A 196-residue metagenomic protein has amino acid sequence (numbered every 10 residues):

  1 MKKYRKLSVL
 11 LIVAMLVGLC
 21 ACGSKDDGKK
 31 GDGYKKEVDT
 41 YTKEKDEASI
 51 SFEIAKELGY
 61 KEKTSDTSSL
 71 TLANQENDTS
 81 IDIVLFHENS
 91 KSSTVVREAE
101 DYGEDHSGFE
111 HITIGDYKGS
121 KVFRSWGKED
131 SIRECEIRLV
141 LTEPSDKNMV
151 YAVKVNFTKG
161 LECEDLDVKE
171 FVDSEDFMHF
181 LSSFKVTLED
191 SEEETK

Functional and structural regions predicted by a protein language model:
M1-L10: Bacterial N-terminal signal peptides that target proteins for export
G18-A21: C-terminal motif of bacterial Sec signal peptides marking the signal peptidase cleavage site
G23-K25: Bacterial signal peptide processing site
G31-E53: Post-signal peptide N-terminal segment of mature Sec-exported envelope proteins
G33-Y41, D66-L70, I114-R124: Short, hydrophobic/aromatic-rich segments at coil-to-beta transitions
D46-D101, E129-I132: Secretory pathway targeting signatures of secreted, lumenal, and periplasmic proteins
L58, V153-K196: Surface-exposed amphipathic alpha-helical segments
E100-N148: Signature of long, low-cysteine stretches enriched in small and polar/charged residues
